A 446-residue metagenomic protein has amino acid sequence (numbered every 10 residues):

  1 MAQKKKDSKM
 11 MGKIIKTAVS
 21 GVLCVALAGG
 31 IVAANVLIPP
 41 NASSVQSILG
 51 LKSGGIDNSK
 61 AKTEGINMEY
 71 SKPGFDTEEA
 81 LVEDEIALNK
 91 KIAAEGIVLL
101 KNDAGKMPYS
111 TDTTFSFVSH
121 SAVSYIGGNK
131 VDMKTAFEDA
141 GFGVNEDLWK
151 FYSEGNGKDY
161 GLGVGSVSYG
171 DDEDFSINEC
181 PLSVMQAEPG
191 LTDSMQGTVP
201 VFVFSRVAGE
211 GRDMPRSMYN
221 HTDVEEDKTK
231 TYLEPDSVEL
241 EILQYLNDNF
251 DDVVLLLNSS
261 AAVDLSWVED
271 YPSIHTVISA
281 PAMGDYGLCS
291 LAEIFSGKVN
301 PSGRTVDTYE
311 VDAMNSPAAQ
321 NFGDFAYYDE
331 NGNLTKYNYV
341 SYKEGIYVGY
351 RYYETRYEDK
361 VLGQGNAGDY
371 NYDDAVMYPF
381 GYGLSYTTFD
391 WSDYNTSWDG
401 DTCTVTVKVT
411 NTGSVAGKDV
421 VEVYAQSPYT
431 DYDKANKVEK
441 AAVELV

Functional and structural regions predicted by a protein language model:
M1-V446: C-terminal non-catalytic regions of proteins with extracellular/luminal or membrane-system context
